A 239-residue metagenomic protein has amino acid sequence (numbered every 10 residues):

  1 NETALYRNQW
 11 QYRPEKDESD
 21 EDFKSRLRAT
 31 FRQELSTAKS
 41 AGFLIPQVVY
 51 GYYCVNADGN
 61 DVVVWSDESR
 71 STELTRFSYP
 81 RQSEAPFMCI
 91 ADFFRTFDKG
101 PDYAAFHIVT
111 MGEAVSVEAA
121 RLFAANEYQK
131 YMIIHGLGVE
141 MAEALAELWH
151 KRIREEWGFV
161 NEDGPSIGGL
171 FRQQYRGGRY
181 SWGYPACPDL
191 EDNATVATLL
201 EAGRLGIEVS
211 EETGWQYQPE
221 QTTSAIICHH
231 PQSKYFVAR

Functional and structural regions predicted by a protein language model:
E2-M132, G136, W157-F159, I167 (+3 more regions): Active-site loops and adjacent core secondary-structure elements that bind or stabilize anionic groups
I133, V139-A144, W149-R239: C-terminal amphipathic alpha-helical interaction region
